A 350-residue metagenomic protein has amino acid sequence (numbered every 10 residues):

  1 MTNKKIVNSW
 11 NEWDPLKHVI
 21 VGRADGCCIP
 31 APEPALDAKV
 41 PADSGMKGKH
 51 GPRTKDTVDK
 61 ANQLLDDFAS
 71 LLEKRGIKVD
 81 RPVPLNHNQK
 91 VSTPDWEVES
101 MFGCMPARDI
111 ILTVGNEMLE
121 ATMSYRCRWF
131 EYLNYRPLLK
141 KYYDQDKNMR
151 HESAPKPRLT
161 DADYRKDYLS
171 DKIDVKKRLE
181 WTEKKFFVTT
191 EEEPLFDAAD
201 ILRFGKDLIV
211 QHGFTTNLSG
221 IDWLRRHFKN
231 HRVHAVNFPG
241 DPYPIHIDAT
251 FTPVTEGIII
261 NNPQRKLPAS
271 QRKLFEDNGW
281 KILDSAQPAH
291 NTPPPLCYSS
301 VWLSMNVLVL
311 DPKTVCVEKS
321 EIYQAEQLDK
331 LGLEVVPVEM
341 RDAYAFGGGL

Functional and structural regions predicted by a protein language model:
M1-L350: The feature marks the mature, well-folded catalytic cores of soluble enzymes
